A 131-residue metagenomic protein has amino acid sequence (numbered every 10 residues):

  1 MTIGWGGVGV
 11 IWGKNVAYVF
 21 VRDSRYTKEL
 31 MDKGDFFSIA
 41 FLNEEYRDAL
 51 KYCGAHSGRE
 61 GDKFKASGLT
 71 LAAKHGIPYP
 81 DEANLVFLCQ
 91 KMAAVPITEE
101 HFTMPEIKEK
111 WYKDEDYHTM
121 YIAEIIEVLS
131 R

Functional and structural regions predicted by a protein language model:
M1-R131: Basic, polyanion-binding surface patches
